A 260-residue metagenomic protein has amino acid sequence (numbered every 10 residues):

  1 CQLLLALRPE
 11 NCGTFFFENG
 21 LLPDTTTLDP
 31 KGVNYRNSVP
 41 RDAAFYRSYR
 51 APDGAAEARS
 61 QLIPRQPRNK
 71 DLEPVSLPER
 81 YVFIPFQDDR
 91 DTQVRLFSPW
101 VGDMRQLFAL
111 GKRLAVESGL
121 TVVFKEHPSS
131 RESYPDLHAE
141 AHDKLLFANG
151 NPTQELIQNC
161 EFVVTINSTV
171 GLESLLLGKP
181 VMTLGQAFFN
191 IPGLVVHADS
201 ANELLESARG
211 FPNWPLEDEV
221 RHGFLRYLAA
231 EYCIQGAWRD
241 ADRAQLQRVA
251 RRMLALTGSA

Functional and structural regions predicted by a protein language model:
C1, G150-H197: A donor-sugar binding/catalytic signature common to diverse glycosyltransferases and related nucleotide-sugar
C1-V39: Active-site and donor-binding regions of nucleotide-sugar-utilizing enzymes
E10-T14, L120, K179: A short helix->loop->beta-strand "cap" motif at the edges of active sites that frequently abuts
F15-E18, K125, I166, L184: Generic beta-sheet signal
N19, E79-Q93, E126-H127, Q186: Short loop/turn segments at strand-loop or loop-helix junctions that form parts of catalytic or ligand-binding pockets
G32-E79, L194-A260: Leloir-type glycosyltransferase catalytic cores
T92-L107: Mid-to-C-terminal functional-domain signal that highlights helix-capping/loop sites within ligand-binding modules
F108-F147: Catalytic donor nucleotide-activated moiety binding site of glycosyltransferases and closely related
